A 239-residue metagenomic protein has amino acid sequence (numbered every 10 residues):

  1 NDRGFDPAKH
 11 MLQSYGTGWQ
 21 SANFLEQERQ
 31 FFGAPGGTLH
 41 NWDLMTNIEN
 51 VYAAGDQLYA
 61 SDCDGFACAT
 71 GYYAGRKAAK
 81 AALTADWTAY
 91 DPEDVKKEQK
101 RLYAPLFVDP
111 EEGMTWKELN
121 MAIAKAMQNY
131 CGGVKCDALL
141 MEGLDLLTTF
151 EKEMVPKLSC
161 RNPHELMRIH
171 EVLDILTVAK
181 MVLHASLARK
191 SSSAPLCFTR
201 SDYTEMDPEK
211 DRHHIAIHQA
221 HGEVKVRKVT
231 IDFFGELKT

Functional and structural regions predicted by a protein language model:
N1-C63, C68, N129, G133-T239: Mobile, glycine/GP-rich and aromatic-enriched active-site lid/loop segments adjacent to catalytic centers
C68-A89: Internal hydrophobic alpha-helix adjacent to the cofactor/substrate pocket in enzyme cavities
L83-P163: Long, amphipathic alpha-helical stalk/connector segments used for oligomerization, subunit docking, or mechanical
